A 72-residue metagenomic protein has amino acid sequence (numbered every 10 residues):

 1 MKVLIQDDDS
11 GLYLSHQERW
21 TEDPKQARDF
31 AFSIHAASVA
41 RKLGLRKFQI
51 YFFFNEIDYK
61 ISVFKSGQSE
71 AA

Functional and structural regions predicted by a protein language model:
M1-D23: Short aromatic-glycine-(Arg/Gly/Cys) micro-motifs in beta-strand/loop hairpins
Q6, A31, Y51: Residues in well-ordered beta-strands of folded domains
Q6-D8, R28, I57, S69: Intrinsic disorder/low-complexity signal
L14, A27-R28, F52: Intrinsic low-complexity, intrinsically disordered segments enriched in polar/basic residues
W20-F48: A short, charged, amphipathic alpha-helix used as a generic interaction element across diverse proteins
A37-A72: Short, mixed-charge low-complexity intrinsically disordered segments
